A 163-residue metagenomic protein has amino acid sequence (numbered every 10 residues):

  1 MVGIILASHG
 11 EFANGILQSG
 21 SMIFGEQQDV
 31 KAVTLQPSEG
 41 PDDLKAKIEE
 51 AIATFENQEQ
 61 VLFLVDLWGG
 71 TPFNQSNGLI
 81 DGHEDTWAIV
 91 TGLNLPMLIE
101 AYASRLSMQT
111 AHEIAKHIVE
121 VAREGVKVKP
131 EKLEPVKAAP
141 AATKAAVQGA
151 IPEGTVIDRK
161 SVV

Functional and structural regions predicted by a protein language model:
V2, E59-Q60, D85-T86: Short coil/turn segments at beta-strand junctions that form active-site/ligand-binding loops
V2-F24, Q28-P41, K47: N-terminal intrinsically disordered, cationic/polar leader segments that include organellar targeting peptides
K47-L64: Short, structured active-site "lid" loops
P72-H83, A103: Short Gly/Thr/Asp-enriched flexible loops that form oxyanion-binding sites at enzyme active sites
H83-A101, I114: Short, acidic/small-residue loops that bind anionic groups at enzyme active sites
S104-E134: Short, glycine-/small-residue-rich phosphate/pyrophosphate-handling segment
K160-V163: Conserved small/polar residues in nucleotide/adenosyl-binding loops
